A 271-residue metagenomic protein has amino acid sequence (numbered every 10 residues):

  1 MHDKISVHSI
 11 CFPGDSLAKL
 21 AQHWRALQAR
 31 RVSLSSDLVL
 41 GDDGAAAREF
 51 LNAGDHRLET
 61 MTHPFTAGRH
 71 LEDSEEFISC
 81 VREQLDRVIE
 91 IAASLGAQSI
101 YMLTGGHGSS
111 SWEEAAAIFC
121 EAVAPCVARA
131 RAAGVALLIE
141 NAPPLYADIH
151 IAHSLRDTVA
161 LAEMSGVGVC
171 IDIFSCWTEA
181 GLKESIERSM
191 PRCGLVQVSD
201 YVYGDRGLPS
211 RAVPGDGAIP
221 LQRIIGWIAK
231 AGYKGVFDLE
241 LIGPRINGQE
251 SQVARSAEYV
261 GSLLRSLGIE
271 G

Functional and structural regions predicted by a protein language model:
M1-Q28, R87, G96, A124 (+3 more regions): Histidine-acidic metal/acid-base catalytic patches
M1-S6, T60-E72, G106: N-terminal small/glycine-rich loop or linker at the start of catalytic domains across soluble metabolic enzymes
C11-P13, S36-L38, P64-A67, T104-G108 (+4 more regions): Active-site-proximal loop/turn and secondary-structure-junction residues that shape catalytic pockets, frequently
H23-D42, T62-G68: N-terminal substrate-binding region of glycoside hydrolase catalytic domains
S33, T60-T62, Y101, L138 (+3 more regions): Conserved beta-strand positions in the central sheet of alpha/beta enzyme cores
S33-A53, G106-S111: Glycine-rich, proline-tolerant flexible connector loops at the mouths of alpha/beta enzymes
L51-H63, I91-M102: Short coil-to-beta-strand
L71-G168, T178, E250-S251, L267-E270: Active-site acidic/histidine proton-transfer and metal-coordination neighborhood in alpha/beta enzyme cores
